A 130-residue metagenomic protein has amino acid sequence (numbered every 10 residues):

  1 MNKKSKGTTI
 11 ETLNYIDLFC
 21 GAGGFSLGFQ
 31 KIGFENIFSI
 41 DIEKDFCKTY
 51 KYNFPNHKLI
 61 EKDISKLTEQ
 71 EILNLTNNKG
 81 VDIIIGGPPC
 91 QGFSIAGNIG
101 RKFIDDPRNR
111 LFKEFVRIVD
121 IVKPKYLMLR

Functional and structural regions predicted by a protein language model:
M1-R130: Conserved active-site and SAM-binding loop architecture of S-adenosyl-L-methionine-dependent nucleic-acid
